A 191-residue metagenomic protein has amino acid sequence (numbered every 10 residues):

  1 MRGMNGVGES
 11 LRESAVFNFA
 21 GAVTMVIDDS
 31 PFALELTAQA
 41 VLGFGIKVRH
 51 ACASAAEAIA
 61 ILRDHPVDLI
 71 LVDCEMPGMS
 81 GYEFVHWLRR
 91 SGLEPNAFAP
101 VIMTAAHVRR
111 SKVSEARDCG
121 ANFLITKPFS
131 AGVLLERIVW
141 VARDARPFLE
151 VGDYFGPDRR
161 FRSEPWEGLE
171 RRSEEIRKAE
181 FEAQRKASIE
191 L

Functional and structural regions predicted by a protein language model:
M25, P95-V108: A short, hydrophobic beta-strand element within the central beta-sheet of small alpha/beta folds
P31-A53: Two-component/phosphorelay signaling modules centered on CheY-like receiver
A38, E83, V108-F123, L149-E150 (+2 more regions): Alpha4 helix (beta4-alpha4-beta5 surface) of REC/receiver domains from two-component response regulators
A51-A60, G81: Helix N-cap/capping motif at the beta->alpha junctions
D73-C74, A105: Active-site residues of response regulator receiver
S80-N96: Short amphipathic alpha-helix used as the core "switch/output" element in two-component signaling
K127: A Lys-centered signature of the CheY-like receiver
R143-L191: CheY-like receiver
